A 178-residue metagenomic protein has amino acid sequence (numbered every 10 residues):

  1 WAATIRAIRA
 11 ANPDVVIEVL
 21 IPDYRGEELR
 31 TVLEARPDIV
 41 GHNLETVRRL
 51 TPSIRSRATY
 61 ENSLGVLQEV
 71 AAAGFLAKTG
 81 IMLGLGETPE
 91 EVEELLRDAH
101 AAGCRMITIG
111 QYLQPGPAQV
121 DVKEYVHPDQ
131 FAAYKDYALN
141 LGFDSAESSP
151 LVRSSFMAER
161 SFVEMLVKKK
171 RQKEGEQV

Functional and structural regions predicted by a protein language model:
W1-Q68, K78-T79, M106-T108: Core AdoMet radical
A3-D14, G65-A77, L83-V178: Auxiliary Fe-S-binding modules of radical SAM enzymes
